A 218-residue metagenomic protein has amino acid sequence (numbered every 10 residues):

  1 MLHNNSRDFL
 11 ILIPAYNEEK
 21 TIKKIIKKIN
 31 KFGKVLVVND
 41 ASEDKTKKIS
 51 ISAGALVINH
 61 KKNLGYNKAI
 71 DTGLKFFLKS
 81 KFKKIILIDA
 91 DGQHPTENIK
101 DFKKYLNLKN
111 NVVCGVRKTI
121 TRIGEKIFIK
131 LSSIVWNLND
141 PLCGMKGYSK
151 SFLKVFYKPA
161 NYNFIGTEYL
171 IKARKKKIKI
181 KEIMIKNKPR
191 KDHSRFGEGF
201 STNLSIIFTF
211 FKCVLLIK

Functional and structural regions predicted by a protein language model:
M1-I123, Y148-K158, N163-K176, I180-N187 (+2 more regions): Structured catalytic core of nucleotide-sugar glycosyltransferases
Y105, K130-I134, L138, V155: Short hydrophobic alpha-helical module
G115-I120, S133-M145: A recurrent flexible, glycine/aromatic-enriched loop bordering the glycosyltransferase active site that acts as
K126-I134, F200-K218: Catalytic core of nucleotide-sugar-dependent glycosyltransferases
L138, R195-E198: Short clusters of hydrophobic/aromatic residues that line enzyme substrate/ligand-binding pockets
K146-G147, G197-S201: Short aromatic/basic micro-patch
